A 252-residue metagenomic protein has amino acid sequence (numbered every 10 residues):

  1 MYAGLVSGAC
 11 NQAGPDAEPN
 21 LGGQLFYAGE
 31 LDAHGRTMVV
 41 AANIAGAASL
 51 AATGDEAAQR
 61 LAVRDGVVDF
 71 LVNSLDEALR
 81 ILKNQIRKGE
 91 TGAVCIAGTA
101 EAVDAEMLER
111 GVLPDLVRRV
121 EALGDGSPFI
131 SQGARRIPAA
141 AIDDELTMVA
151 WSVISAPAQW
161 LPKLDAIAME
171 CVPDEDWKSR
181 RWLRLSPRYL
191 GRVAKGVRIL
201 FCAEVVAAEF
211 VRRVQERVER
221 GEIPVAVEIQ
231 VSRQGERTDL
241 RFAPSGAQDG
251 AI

Functional and structural regions predicted by a protein language model:
M1-G14, I44, N73-E77, R87-G89 (+1 more regions): Long, compositionally biased, glycine/small-hydrophobic-enriched stretches that function as flexible linkers, tethers
G8-A13, Q24, A52-Q59, I96-A97: Core alpha/beta catalytic barrel or barrel-like domain that forms the active/cofactor pocket in diverse metabolic
G14-A41, T53: Glycine-rich adenosine-cofactor-binding loop
A17-N20, A62-R64, K88: A generic short-segment signal for beta-strand/edge and adjacent turn/coil regions
G23-F26, F70, A93: Short linear motifs at secondary-structure transitions and domain/linker junctions
L25, G46-L50, D115-L116: Beta-sheet entry/capping signal
E30-G35, E56, A100-E101, L123: Gly/Ser/Thr-rich loops at beta-strand to alpha-helix junctions that form or flank small-molecule/cofactor-binding
R36-N84: Catalytic or ion-translocation cores adjacent to nucleophile or general acid/base/metal-coordination motifs in diverse
